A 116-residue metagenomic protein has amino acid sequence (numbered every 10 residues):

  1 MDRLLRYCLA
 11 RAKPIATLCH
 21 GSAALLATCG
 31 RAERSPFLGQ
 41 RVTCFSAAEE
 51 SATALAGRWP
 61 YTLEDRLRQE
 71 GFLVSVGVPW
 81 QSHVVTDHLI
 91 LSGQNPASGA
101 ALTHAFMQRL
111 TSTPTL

Functional and structural regions predicted by a protein language model:
M1-L116: Active-site-adjacent pocket-lining segments in enzyme domains
